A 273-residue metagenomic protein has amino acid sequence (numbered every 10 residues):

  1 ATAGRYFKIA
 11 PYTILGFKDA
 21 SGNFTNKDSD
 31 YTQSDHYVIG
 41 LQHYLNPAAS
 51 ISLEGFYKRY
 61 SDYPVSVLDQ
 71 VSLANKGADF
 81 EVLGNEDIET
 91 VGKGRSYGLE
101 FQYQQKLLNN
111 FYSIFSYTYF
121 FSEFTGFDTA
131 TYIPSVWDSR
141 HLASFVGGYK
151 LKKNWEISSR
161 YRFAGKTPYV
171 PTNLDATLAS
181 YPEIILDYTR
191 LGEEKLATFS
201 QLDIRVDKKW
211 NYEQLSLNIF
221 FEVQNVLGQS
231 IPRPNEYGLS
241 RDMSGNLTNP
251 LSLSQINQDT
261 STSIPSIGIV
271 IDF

Functional and structural regions predicted by a protein language model:
A1-R5, L53-Y57, F115-Y119, S159-F163 (+1 more regions): Transmembrane beta-barrel strands of outer-membrane/channel proteins
A1-Y37, Y57-V82, R160-E183, I231-P234: Surface-exposed extracellular loop regions of Gram-negative outer-membrane beta-barrel proteins, predominantly
N26-D30, S50-S116, L253-G268: Outer membrane beta-barrel strand-and-loop segments of large Gram-negative receptors, especially TonB-dependent
Q33-Y37, K93-Y97, S139-H141, T198-L202 (+2 more regions): Residues that define the transmembrane beta-barrel architecture of outer-membrane proteins
I39-H43, L99-Q105, F115, F145-Y149 (+4 more regions): Residues on the lipid-exposed face of transmembrane beta-strands in outer-membrane beta-barrel proteins
P47-I51, N110-S113, N154-I157, E213-L217: Repeated loop/turn-to-beta-strand initiation elements of outer-membrane beta-barrel proteins
Y57-R59, F80-N173: Gram-negative outer-membrane beta-barrel transporters
S61, S113, F163-P182, A197-Q201 (+1 more regions): C-terminal beta-signal and adjacent terminal beta-strands/loops of Gram-negative outer-membrane beta-barrel proteins
